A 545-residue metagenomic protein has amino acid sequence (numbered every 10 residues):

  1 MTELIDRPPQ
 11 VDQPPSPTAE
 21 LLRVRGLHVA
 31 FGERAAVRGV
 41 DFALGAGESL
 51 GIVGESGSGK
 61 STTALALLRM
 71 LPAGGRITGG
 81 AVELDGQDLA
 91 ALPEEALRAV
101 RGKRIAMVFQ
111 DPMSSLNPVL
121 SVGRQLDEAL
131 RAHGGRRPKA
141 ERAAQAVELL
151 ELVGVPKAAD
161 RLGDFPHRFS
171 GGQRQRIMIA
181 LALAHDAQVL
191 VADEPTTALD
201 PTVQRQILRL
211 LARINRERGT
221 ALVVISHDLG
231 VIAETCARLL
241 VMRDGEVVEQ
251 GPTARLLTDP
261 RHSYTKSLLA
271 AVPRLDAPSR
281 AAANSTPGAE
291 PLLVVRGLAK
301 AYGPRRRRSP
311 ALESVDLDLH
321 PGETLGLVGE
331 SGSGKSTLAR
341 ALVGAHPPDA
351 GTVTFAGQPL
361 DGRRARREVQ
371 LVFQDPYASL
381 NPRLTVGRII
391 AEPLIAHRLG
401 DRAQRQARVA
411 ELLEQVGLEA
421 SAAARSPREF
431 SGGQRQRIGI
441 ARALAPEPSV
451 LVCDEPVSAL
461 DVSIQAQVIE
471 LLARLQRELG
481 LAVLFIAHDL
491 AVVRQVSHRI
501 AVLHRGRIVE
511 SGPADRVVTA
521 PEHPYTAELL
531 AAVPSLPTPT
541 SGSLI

Functional and structural regions predicted by a protein language model:
L68, P72, V343: Helix-to-loop junction immediately C-terminal to a conserved catalytic motif
R76-D88, G351-D361, A365, E510: Conserved ABC transporter NBD signature motif
D88, E141-D160, Q404-S421, A531: Conserved ABC ATPase "signature" region
L89-A106, R124, A132, A254-P260 (+6 more regions): ABC ATPase NBD coupling module
D164-F169, Q173, S426-F430, Q434: Conserved ABC ATPase signature
I177, A182-L183, I438, L444: ABC ATPase C-loop
A184-Q188, A445-S449: A short, proline-enriched helix->beta-strand linker immediately N-terminal to the Walker B motif in ABC-type P-loop
V247-G251, D259, I508-G512: ABC ATPase "signature
